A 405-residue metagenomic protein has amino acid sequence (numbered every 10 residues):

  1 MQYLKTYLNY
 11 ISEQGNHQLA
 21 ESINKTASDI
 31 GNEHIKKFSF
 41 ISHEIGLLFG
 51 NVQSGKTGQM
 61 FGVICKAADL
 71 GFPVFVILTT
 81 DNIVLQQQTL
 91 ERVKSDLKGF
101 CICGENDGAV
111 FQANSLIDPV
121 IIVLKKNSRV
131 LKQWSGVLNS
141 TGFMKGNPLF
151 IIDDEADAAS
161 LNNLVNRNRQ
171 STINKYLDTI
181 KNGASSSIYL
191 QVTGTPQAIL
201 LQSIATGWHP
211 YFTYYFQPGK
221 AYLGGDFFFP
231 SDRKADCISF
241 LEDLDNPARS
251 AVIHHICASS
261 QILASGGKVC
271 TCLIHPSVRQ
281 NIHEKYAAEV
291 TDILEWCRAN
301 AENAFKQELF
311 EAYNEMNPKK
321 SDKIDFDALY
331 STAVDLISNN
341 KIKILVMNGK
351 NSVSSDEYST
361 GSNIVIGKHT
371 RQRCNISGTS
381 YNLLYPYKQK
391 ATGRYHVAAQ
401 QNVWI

Functional and structural regions predicted by a protein language model:
N9-F49: Conserved pre-motif I regulatory segment
K56-C65: Motif I (Walker A/P-loop) of helicase-class P-loop NTPases
Q59, F72-L97, S277-R279: Conserved Walker A/P-loop ATP-binding site and its immediately adjacent core in helicase/helicase-like ATPase domains
I77, I122-L124, S187-G194, I366: Structural recognition of the conserved hydrophobic beta-strand(s) that form the central parallel beta-sheet of P-loop
L90, G99-C101, P148-I151, G267-N363 (+1 more regions): Conserved C-terminal RecA-like helicase domain
E105-E155, A159-I180, N348-K350, S359-N363 (+1 more regions): Conserved RecA-like ASCE ATPase "motif II neighborhood" in helicase/translocase motors
D118, N147-D153, V165-A264, T271-Q280 (+1 more regions): Conserved P-loop NTPase catalytic core
M347-I405: Conserved RecA-like P-loop NTPase helicase motor core
